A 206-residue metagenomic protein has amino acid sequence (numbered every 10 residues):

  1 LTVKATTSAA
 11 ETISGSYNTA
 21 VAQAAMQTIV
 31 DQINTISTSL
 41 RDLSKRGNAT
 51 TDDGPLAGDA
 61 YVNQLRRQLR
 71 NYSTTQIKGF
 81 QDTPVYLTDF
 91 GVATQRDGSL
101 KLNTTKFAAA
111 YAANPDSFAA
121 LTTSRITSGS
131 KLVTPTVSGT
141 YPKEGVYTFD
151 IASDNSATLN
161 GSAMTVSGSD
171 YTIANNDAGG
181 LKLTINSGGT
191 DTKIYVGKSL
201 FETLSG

Functional and structural regions predicted by a protein language model:
L1-T35, S39, A60-G206: Bacterial flagellar/type III secretion structural subunits and associated motility module proteins, recognized via
D42-V62: Acidic/histidine-enriched alpha-helical segments
